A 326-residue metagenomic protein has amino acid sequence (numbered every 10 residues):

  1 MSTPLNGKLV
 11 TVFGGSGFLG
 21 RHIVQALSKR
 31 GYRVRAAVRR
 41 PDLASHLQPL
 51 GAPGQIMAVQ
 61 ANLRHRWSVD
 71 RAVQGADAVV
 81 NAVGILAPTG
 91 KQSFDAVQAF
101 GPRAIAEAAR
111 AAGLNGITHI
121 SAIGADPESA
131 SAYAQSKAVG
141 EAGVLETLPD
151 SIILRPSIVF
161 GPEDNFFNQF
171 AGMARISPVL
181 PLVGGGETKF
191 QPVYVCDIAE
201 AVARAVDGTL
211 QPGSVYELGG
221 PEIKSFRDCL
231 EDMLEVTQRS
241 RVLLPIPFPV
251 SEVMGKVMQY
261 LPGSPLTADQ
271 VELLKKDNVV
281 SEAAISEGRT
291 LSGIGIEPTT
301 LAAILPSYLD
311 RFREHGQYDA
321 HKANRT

Functional and structural regions predicted by a protein language model:
S2-T3, P127-R239, Y260: Oxidoreductase cofactor-interface core, primarily capturing Rossmann-like NAD(P)-dependent enzymes
S2-Y32: N-terminal Rossmann NAD(P)H-binding glycine-rich loop of SDR-like oxidoreductase domains
F13, A37, A82-V83, I117-I123 (+1 more regions): SDR active-site strand-loop-helix element
G20-R21, A99, A138: Residues forming the Rossmann-fold NAD(P)(H) cofactor-binding site
Y32-D42: Conserved glycine-rich Rossmann-like NAD(P)H-binding loop of the short-chain dehydrogenase/reductase
P41-A111, I123-P127: NAD(P)H-binding glycine-rich loop region in Rossmannoid oxidoreductase-like domains and their noncatalytic homologs
H65, G101-A104, G116, V139-G140 (+1 more regions): Conserved cofactor-binding/catalytic machinery of classical short-chain dehydrogenase/reductase
P249-T326: A hydrophobic C-terminal alpha-helical subdomain
